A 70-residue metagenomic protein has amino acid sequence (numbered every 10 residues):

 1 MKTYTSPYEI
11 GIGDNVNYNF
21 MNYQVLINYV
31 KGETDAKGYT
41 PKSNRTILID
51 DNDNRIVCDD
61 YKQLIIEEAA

Functional and structural regions predicted by a protein language model:
M1-I12: Mixed-charge, Lys/Arg-rich low-complexity intrinsically disordered regions
T5-P7, A36, L48: Serine/threonine-rich, low-complexity intrinsically disordered segments
S6, L26, S43, Y61-K62: Generic short amphipathic/hydrophobic targeting helices enriched at N-termini, encompassing Sec-type signal peptides
N22-A36: Short beta-strand-centered aromatic/proline hotspots
T34, P41-S43: Surface-exposed receptor/substrate recognition regions of extracellular proteins
G38-Y39, I56: Short, exposed beta-strand/loop patches in secreted or surface proteins that constitute
R45-A70: Intrinsically disordered, low-complexity, charged/polar segments
